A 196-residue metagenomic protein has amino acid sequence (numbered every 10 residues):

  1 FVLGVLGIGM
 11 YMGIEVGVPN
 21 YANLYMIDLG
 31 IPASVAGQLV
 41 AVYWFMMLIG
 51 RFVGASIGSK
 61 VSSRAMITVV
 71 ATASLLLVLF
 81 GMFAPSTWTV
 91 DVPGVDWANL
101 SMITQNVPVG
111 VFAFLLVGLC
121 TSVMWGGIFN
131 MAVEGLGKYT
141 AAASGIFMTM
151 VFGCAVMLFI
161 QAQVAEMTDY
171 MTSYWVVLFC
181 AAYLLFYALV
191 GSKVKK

Functional and structural regions predicted by a protein language model:
F1-I49: Extracytoplasmic gate region of multi-pass secondary transporters
P32-V40, N106, G110, A143 (+1 more regions): Juxtamembrane helix-start elements in MFS-like secondary transporters
Q38-M47, I146-V151, C180: Transmembrane alpha-helical segments of major facilitator superfamily
G50-S63, W88-T89, A165-E166: Helix-to-loop junctions at the C-terminal end of transmembrane segments in multipass secondary transporters
S62-I128: C-terminal transmembrane helical hairpin of 12-TM major facilitator-type secondary transporters
T121-G137, G145: Intracellular juxtamembrane helix-capping segments at the cytosolic ends of symmetry-related transmembrane helices
I160-A182: A membrane-interface helix-boundary motif in multi-pass transporters
W175-K196: Multi-pass alpha-helical transporter architecture, strongest for 12-TM Major Facilitator/SLC carriers used
